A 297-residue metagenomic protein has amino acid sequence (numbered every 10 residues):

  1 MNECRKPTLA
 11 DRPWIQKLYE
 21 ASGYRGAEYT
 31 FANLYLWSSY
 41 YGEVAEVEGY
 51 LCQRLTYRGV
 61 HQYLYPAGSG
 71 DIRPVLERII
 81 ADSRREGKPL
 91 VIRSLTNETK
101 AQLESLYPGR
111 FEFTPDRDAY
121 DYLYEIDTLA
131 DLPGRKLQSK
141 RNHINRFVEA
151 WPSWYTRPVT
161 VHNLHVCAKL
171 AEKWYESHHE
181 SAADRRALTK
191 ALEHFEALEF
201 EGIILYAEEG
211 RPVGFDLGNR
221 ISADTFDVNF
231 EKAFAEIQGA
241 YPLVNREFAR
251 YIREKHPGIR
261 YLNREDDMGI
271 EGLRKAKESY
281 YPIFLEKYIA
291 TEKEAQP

Functional and structural regions predicted by a protein language model:
M1-E48, H179-A183: Amide-forming acyltransferase catalytic core, primarily the GNAT-like/NAT-type and related acyltransferase folds
C4-R5, R25-A27, G42-V44, G109-P115 (+2 more regions): Short secondary-structure junctions
A27-E98, E208-I237: Conserved donor-binding loop and adjoining core beta-sheet/short helix segment in diverse acyl/aminoacyl transferases
S83-E86, P152, E254-Y261: Short, surface-exposed connector motifs at secondary-structure boundaries
L90-D116: Non-catalytic accessory segments adjacent to catalytic cores
G109-H179: Acyltransferase donor/substrate-recognition loop-hinge adjacent to the catalytic core
V161-N229: A mid-sequence, solvent-exposed acidic-amphipathic segment
I203-E294: Aromatic (often tryptophan-rich) hydrophobic motifs at membrane interfaces
